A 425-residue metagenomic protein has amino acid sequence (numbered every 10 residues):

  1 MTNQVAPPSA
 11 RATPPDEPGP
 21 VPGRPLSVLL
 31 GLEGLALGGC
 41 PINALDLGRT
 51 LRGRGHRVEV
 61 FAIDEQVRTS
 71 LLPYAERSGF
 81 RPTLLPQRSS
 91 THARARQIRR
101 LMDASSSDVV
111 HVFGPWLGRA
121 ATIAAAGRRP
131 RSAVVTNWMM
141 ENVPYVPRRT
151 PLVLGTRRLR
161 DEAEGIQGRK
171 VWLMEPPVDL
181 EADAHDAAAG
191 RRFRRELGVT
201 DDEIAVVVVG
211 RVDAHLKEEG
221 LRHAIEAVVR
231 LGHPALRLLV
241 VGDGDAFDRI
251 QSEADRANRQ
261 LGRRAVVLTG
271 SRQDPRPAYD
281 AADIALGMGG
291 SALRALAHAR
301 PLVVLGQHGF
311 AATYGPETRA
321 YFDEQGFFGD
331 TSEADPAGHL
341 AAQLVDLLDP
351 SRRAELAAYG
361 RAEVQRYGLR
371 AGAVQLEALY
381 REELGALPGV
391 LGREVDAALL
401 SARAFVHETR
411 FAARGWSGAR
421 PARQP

Functional and structural regions predicted by a protein language model:
R11-D16, A184-V199: A short helix/loop element that forms part of the nucleotide-sugar donor recognition site in Leloir-type
P25, G31-G38, A44, R49-S89 (+1 more regions): N-terminal strand-loop element at the rim of the active site of nucleotide-sugar-dependent glycosyltransferases
V28-L29, V178, T200-E218, I225-V228 (+1 more regions): Conserved donor-binding/catalytic core segment of Leloir-type glycosyltransferases
G79-P82, I250-R272: Nucleotide-activated donor-binding/catalytic signature segment of Leloir-type glycosyltransferases, i.e., the conserved
V112-G118, N137: Short His-centered aromatic/hydrophobic patch
R149-A189: Donor nucleotide-sugar binding/catalytic pocket of nucleotide-sugar-dependent glycosyltransferases
H308-A354: Change "using UDP/GDP/dTDP sugars" to "using nucleotide sugars
R352-R366: A short, well-ordered alpha-helix in the C-terminal region of glycosyltransferases
